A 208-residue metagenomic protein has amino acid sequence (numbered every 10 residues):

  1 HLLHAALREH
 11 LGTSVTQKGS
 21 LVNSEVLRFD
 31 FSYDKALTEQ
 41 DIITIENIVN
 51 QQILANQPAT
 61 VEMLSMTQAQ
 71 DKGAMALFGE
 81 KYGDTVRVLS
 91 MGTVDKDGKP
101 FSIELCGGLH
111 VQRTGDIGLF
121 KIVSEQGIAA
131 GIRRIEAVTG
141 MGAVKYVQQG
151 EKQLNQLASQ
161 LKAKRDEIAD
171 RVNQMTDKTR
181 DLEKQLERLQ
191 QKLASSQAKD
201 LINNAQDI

Functional and structural regions predicted by a protein language model:
H1-F31: Active/ligand-binding-proximal structured segments within catalytic/core domains that scaffold catalytic residues
A5-Q17, Q51, V94, R188 (+1 more regions): Conserved helix-loop functional segments at active or binding sites
S14, S24, T114-I208: Terminal appendage regions of diverse proteins
L21-R28, E62-A76, Q174, N204-Q206: A glycine-rich phosphate-binding loop feature that marks nucleotide/adenosyl-phosphate handling sites
L27, D84-V86, R133: Change "...and in nucleic-acid phosphodiester-cleaving endonucleases..." to "...and in nucleic-acid processing enzymes
F29, L89, I135-A137: Generic recognition of long tandem-repeat/solenoid scaffolds
F31-I128: Non-catalytic interaction/regulatory segments
